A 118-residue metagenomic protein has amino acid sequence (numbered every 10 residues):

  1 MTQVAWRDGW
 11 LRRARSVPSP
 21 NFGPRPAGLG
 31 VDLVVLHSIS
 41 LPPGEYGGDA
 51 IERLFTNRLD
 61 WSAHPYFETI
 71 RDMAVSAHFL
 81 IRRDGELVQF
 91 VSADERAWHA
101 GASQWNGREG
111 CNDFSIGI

Functional and structural regions predicted by a protein language model:
T2-R25, L33, S40-G117: Active-site-adjacent loop/helix surface patches within enzyme catalytic domains that shape the substrate-binding cleft
